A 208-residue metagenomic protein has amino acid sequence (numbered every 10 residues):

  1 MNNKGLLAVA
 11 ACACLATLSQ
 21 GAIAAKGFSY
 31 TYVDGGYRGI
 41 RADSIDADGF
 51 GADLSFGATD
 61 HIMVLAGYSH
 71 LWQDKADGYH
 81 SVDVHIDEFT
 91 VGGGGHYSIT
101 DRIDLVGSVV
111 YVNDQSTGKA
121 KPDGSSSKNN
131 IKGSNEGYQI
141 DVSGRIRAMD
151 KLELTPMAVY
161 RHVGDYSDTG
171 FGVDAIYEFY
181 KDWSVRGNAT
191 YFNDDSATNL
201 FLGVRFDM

Functional and structural regions predicted by a protein language model:
M1-S29, M208: Cleavable N-terminal export/targeting peptides
Q20-D74: Short glycine/proline- and aromatic-enriched beta-strand/turn motifs that initiate or cap beta-hairpins
F28-V33, D60-A66, D101-L105, D150-L154 (+1 more regions): Repeated loop/turn-to-beta-strand initiation elements of outer-membrane beta-barrel proteins
V33-G35, L54, V64-A66, G93 (+5 more regions): Membrane-embedded beta-strand positions of outer-membrane beta-barrel proteins
Y37-R41, D60, Y68-D74, Y97 (+4 more regions): Transmembrane beta-strands of outer-membrane beta-barrel pores
R38-D48, S81-H85, I99, S134-Y138 (+2 more regions): Solvent-exposed loop/turn segments connecting transmembrane beta-strands in outer-membrane beta-barrel proteins
D43, H70-F89, G107, N113-Y138 (+1 more regions): Flexible, solvent-exposed loop segments that connect beta-strands
I146, V173-E178, D182, A197-M208: Outer-membrane beta-barrel "beta-signal"
